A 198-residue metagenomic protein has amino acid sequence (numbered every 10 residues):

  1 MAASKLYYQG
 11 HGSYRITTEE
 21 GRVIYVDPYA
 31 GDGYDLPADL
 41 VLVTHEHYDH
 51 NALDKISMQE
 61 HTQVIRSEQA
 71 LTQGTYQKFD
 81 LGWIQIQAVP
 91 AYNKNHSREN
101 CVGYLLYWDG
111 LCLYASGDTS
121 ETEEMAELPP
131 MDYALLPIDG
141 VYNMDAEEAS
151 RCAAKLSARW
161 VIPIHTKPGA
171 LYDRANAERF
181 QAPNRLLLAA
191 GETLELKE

Functional and structural regions predicted by a protein language model:
M1-L36, L40, S67-P129, M144 (+1 more regions): Core dinuclear metal-dependent hydrolase active-site scaffold
L6-Y7, T72-T75, R98, E148-E198: Binuclear metal-ion centers of metallo-dependent hydrolases, dominated by the metallo-beta-lactamase
Y34-L36, D54-H61, L128-P129, C152-S157: Short, conserved loop/helix-junction motifs that constitute active-site signature segments in enzyme catalytic cores
A38-D49: Metallo-beta-lactamase
L42-V43, Q87-V89, L136, P163: Redox-cofactor binding/interface segments in oxidoreductases and associated redox assembly factors
V43, T62-Q69, V161-H165: Short internal beta-strands
D49-I65, Q69-T72: Acidic/His-rich segments in extracytoplasmic proteins that coordinate ligands and/or metal ions
L105-Y172: Metallo-beta-lactamase
